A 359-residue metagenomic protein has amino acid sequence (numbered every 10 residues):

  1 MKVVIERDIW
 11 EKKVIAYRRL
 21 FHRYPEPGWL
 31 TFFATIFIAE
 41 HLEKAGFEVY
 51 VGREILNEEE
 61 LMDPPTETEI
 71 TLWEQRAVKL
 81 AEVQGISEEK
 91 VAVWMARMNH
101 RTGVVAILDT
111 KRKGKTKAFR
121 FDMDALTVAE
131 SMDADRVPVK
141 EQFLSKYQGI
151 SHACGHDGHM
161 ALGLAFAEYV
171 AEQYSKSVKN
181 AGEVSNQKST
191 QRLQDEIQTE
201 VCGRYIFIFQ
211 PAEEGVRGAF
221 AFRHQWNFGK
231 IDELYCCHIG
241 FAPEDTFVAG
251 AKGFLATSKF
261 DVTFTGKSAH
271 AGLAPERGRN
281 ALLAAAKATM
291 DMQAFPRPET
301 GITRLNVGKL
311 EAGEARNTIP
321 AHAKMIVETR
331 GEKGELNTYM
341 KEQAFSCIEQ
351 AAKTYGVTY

Functional and structural regions predicted by a protein language model:
K2-H152, V201: Acidic/His- and Gly-rich active-site-bordering loop/insert found across diverse amide/peptide-bond hydrolases
K44, L282-Y359: Metal-dependent amide/peptide-bond hydrolase catalytic core, centered on the "pita-bread" metallohydrolase fold
D63, T102, L126-T127, L144-S151 (+5 more regions): Histidine/acidic-residue-rich, glycine-tolerant segments that coordinate divalent metal ions
M160-Y174: Membrane-interfacial alpha-helical segments at the cytosolic side of multi-pass membrane proteins
